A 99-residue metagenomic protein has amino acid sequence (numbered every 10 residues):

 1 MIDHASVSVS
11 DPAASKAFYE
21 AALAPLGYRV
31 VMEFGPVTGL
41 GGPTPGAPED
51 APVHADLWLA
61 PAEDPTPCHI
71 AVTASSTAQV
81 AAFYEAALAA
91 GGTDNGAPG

Functional and structural regions predicted by a protein language model:
M1-A5, T66-I70: Short amphipathic alpha-helical segments
D3, V31, N95-G96: A short, local hydrophobic-aromatic micro-motif
V7-V53: Core segments of cupin and vicinal oxygen chelate
S10-A14, V72-G99: Vicinal oxygen chelate
G41, A60, G99: Residue-level detector of conserved, well-ordered beta-strand and adjacent loop positions that form binding/recognition
L57: Conserved GNAT-family N-acetyltransferase fold
P61-P65: Short, flexible turn/loop "capping" segments at secondary-structure junctions
